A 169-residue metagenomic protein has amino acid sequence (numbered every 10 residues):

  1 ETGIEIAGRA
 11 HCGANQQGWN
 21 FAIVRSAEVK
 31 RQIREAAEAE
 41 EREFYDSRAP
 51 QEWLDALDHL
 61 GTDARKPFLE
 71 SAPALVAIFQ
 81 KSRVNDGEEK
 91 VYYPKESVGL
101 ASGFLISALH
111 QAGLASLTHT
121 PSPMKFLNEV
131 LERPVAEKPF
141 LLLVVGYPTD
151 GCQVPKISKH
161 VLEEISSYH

Functional and structural regions predicted by a protein language model:
E1-T2: A short N-terminal beta-strand-loop micro-motif at the entrance of redox/enzyme domains
E5-A7, S82-V130: Small-aliphatic-rich amphipathic alpha-helix that forms the alpha element of a beta-alpha
E5-R9, H59-A64, L127-E129, C152: Glycine-rich, charged/polar anion/phosphate-binding loops that engage phosphate groups from diverse ligands
R9-N15: Glycine-rich phosphate/pyrophosphate-binding beta-alpha loops
Q17-V98: Glycine/small-residue-rich phosphate/adenosyl-binding loop
D63, L141-H169: C-terminal helix-cap and adjacent tail motif
P73-A77, A115-S116, L141: Structural motif
N128-L142: Short, electropositive alpha-helical surface patch
